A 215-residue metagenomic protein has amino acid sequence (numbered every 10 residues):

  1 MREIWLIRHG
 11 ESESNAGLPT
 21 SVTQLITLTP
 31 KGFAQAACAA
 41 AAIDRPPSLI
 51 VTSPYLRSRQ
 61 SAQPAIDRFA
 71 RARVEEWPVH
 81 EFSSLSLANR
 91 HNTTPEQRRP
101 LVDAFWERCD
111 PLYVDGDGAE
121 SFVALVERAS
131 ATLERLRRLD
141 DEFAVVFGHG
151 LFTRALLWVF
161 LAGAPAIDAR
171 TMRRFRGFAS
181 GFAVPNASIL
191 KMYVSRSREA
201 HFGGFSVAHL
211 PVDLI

Functional and structural regions predicted by a protein language model:
M1, R71, F82-E96, W158-I215: Acidic, low-complexity terminal tails and accessory targeting/binding regions of phosphate-metabolizing enzymes
I4, D141-F147: Residue-level preference for the first positions of well-ordered beta-strands
W5-A65, G118-A129: Loop-to-helix element that buttresses phosphate recognition and phosphoryl-transfer chemistry
A37-D110, A179: Phosphate-coordination/substrate-recognition cap region in phosphate-metabolizing enzymes
I43-P46, L136-E142: Glycine-rich phosphate-binding loop signature in dinucleotide/nucleotide-binding domains
D103-S121, S206-I215: Extended, charge-rich low-complexity interaction segments
C109-D140: Internal catalytic-core helix/loop-beta-alpha segment that presents or stabilizes conserved functional determinants
G150-R154: GST superfamily/GST-like fold recognition
